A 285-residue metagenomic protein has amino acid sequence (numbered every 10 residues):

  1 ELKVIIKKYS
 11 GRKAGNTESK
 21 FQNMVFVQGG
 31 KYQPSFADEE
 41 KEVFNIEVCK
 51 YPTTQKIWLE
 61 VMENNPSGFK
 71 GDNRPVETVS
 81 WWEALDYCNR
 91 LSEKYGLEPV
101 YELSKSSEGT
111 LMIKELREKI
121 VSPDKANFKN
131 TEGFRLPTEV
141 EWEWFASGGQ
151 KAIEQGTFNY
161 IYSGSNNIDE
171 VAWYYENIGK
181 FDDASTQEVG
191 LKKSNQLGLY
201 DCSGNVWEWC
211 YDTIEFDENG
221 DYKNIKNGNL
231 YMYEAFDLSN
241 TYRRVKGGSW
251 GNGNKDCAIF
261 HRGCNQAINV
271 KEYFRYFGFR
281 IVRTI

Functional and structural regions predicted by a protein language model:
L2-K8, R90: Conserved "repeat-terminator" motif of extracellular CCP/Sushi domains
G15-S67, D72-E93, F145, S203-G204: A short glycine-rich, aromatic-capped structural motif
N23, Q28, E42-F44, D72 (+12 more regions): Residues that flank catalytic or metal-binding motifs in active/ligand-binding sites
V25-F26, C49, E77-T78, R135-P137 (+6 more regions): Structural recognition of the beta-strand scaffold that forms the well-ordered cores of secreted hydrolase catalytic
Y32, G71-E170, W209: Short, well-ordered surface patches within globular domains
K105-P123, N127, D183-E188, E218-A235: Surface-exposed intrinsically disordered loops and tails
I120-K129, I168-S203, Q266: Short, well-ordered junction/capping motifs at the entry into regular secondary structure
Q150-K151, Q155-G156, A184-S185, C202-I285: Surface-exposed recognition segments
